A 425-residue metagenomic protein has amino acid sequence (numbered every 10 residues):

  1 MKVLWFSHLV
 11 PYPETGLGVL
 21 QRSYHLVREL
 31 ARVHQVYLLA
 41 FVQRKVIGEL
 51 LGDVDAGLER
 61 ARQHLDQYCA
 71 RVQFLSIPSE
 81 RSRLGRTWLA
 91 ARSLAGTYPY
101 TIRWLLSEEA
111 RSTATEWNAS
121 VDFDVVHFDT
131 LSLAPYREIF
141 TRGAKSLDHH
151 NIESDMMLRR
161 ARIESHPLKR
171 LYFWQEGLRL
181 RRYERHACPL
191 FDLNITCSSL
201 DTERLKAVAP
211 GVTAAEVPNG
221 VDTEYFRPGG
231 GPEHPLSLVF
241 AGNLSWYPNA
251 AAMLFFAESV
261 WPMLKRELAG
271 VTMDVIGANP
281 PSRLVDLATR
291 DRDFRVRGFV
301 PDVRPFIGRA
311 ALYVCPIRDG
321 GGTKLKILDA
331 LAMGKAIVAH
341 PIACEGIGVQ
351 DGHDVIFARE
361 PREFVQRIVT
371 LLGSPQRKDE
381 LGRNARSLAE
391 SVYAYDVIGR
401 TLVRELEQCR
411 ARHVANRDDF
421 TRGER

Functional and structural regions predicted by a protein language model:
M1-Q73, V121: N-terminal subdomain of nucleotide-sugar transferases
L75-P135, I139-F140, L168-L190: Conserved nucleotide-sugar donor-binding subdomain of glycosyltransferases
S146, S154, F173-P228: Donor nucleotide-sugar binding/catalytic pocket of nucleotide-sugar-dependent glycosyltransferases
D192, D293, P305-G322, M333-A336: Acidic donor-binding loop of glycosyltransferase active sites
A207, A215-R309: Conserved catalytic-core segment of nucleotide-activated headgroup transferases in glycan assembly
K326-D329, A336-H340: Short hydrophobic beta-strand element within catalytic cores of glycosyltransferases and related nucleotide-activated
V355-R362, T370-P375: Conserved acidic donor-binding segment of nucleotide-sugar-dependent glycosyltransferases
R377-V392, I398-T401: A short, well-ordered alpha-helix in the C-terminal region of glycosyltransferases
